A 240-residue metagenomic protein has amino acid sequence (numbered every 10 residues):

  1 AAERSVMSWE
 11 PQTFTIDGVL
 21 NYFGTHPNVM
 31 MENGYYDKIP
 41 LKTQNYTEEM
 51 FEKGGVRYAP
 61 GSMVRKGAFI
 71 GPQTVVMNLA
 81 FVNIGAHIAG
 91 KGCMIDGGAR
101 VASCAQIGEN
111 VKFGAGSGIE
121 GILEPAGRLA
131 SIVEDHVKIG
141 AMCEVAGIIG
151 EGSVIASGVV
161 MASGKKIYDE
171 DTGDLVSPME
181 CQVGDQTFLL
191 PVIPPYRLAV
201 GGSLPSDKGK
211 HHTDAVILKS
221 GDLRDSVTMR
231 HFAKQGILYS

Functional and structural regions predicted by a protein language model:
A1-G55, P195-R197, G201-S240: Terminal amphipathic alpha-helical/low-complexity segments used for targeting or macromolecular assembly
F51-D207: Structural signal for interior beta-strand "rungs" in well-ordered beta-sheet cores of soluble enzyme domains
